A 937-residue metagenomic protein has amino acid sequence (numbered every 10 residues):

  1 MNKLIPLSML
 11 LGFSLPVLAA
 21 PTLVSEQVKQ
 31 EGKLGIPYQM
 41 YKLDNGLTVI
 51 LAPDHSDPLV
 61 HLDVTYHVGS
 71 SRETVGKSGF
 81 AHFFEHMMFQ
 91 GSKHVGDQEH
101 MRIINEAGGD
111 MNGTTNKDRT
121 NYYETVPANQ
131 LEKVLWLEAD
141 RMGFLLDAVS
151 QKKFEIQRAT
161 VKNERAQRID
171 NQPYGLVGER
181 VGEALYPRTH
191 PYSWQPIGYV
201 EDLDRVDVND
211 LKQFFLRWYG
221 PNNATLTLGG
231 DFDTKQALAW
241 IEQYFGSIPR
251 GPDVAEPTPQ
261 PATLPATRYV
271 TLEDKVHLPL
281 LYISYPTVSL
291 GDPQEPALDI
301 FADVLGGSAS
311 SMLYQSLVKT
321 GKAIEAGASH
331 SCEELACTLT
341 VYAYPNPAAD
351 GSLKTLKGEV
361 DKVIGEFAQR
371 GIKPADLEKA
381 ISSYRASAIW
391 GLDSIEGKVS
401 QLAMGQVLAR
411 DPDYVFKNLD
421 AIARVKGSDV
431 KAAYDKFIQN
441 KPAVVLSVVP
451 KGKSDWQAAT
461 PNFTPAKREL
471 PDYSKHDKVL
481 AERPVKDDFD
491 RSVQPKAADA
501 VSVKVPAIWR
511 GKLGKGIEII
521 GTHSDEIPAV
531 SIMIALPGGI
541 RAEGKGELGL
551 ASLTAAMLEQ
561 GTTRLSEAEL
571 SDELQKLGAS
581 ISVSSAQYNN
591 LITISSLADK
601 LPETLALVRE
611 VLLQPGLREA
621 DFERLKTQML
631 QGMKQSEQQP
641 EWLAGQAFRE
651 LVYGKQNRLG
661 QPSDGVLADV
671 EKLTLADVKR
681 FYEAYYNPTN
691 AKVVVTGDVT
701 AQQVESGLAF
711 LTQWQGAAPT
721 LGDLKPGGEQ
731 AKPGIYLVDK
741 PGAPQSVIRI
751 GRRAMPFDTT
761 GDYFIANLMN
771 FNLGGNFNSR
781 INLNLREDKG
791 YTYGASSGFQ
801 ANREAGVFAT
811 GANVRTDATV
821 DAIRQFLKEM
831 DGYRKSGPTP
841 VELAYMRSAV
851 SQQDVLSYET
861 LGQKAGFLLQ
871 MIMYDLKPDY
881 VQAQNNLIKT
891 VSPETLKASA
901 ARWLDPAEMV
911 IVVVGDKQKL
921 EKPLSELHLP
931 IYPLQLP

Functional and structural regions predicted by a protein language model:
M1-A19: Gram-negative bacterial Sec-dependent N-terminal signal peptides
A19-V49, D233-E273, Q315, F416-A535 (+6 more regions): Proteolytic maturation boundary segments
I50-A52, D57-E73, G79-A81, Q98-F144 (+16 more regions): M16 family metallopeptidases and their MPP-like homologs
M87-H94, G561-T563: Catalytic Zn2+-binding segment of zinc metalloproteases
V161-R168, Q260-D274, A380-G391, S596-L597 (+3 more regions): Short, conserved secondary-structure transition motifs
